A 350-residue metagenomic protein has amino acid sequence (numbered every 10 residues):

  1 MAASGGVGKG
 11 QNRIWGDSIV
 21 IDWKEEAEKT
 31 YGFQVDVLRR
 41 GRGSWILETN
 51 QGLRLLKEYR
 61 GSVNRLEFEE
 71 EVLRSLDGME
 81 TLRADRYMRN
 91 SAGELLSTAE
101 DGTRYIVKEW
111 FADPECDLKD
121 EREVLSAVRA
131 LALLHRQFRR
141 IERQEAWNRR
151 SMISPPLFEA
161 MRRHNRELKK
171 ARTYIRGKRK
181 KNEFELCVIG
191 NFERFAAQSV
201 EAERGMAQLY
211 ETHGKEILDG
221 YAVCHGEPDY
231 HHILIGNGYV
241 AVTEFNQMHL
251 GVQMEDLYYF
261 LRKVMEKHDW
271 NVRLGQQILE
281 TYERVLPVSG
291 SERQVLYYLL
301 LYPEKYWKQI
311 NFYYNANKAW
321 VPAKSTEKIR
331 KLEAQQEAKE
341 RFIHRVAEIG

Functional and structural regions predicted by a protein language model:
A2, G8-A27, Y31: Juxta-kinase regulatory segment immediately upstream of eukaryotic protein kinase catalytic domains
A3, W307-G350: ATP/Mg2+ or Mg2+-diphosphate-binding catalytic cores that bind nucleotide phosphates or diphosphates via glycine-rich
E25-E48: ATP-binding glycine-rich phosphate-binding loop
W45-E48, Y87, R204-M254: Active-site acidic catalytic loop and adjacent metal/ATP-binding pocket of ATP-dependent phosphoryl transfer enzymes
G52-A146: ATP-binding pocket architecture of kinase catalytic cores
K57, W147-V223: ATP-dependent phospho-/nucleotidyl transfer catalytic cores
Y105-L118, K170-G177, Y302-W320: A glycine-centered beta->alpha junction motif in the catalytic cores of kinase/phosphotransferase enzymes
M254-P287, L300-W320: Active-site activation/catalytic loop segments of kinase-like enzymes and analogous catalytic loops in related
